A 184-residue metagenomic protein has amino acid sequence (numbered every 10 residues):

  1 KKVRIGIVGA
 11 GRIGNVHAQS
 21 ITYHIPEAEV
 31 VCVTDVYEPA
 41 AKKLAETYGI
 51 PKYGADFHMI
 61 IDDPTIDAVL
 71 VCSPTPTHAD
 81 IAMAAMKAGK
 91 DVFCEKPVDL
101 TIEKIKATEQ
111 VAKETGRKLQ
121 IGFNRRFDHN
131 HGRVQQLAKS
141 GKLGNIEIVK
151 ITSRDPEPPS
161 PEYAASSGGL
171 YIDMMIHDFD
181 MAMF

Functional and structural regions predicted by a protein language model:
K1-Y48: N-terminal Rossmann-like dinucleotide-binding module
H17, Y48-V111: Beta-loop-alpha module in the N-terminal Rossmann-like domain of NAD(P)-dependent dehydrogenases, especially those
A28-C32, D67-V69, G169: Short active-site oxyanion
C32, K52, A68, K118 (+1 more regions): Short, Asp-centered acidic motifs that coordinate Mg2+ and/or phosphate in catalytic or ligand-binding sites
A41, I81, T108, V134 (+1 more regions): Aromatic/hydrophobic pocket-lining residues that form π-stacking "cages" and hydrophobic walls in ligand
A107-N124, G144-K150: Rossmann-fold dehydrogenase core element
R125-F184: Predominantly a Rossmann-like dinucleotide-binding segment in NAD(P)-dependent oxidoreductases
